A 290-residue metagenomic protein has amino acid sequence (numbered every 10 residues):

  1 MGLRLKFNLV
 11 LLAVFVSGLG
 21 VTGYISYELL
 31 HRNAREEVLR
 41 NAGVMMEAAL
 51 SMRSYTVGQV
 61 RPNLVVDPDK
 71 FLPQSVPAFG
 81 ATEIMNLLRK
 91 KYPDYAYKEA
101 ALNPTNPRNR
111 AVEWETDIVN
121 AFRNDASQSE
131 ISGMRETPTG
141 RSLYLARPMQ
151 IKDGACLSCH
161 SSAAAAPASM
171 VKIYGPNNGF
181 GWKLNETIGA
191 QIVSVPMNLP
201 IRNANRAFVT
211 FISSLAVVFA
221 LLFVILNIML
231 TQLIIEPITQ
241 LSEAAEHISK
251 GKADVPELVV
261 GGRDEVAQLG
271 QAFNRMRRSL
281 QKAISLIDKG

Functional and structural regions predicted by a protein language model:
M1-E28, S213-S214: Extreme N-terminal signal-anchor transmembrane helix of membrane signaling/transducer proteins, especially in bacteria
G23-L30, V218-I235, I248: Cytosolic-side ends of inner-membrane transmembrane helices, especially those that anchor bacterial signal-transduction
Y27-L50: Juxtamembrane membrane-water interface segments immediately C-terminal to a transmembrane helix
S51-S54, G58-I151: Extracytoplasmic ligand-binding sensor domains of the Cache superfamily
L145, S161-A164, W182-I201: Short, hydrophobic beta-strand elements of compact beta-sandwich sensory domains
K152-A164, S169-G175: The canonical Cys-X-X-Cys-His
P167-G181, M197-S214: Membrane-interface helix-start motif
E236-H247, V255-R278, I284: HAMP signal relay modules and closely related sensory coiled-coil linkers that couple transmembrane inputs to cytosolic
